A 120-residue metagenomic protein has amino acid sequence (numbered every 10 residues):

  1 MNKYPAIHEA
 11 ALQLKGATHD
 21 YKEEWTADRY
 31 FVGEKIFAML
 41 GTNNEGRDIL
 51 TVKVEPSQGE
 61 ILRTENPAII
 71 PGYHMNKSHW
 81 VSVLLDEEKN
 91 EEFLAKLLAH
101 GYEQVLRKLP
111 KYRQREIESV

Functional and structural regions predicted by a protein language model:
M1-V120: Charge-dense, helix-prone N-terminal extensions
